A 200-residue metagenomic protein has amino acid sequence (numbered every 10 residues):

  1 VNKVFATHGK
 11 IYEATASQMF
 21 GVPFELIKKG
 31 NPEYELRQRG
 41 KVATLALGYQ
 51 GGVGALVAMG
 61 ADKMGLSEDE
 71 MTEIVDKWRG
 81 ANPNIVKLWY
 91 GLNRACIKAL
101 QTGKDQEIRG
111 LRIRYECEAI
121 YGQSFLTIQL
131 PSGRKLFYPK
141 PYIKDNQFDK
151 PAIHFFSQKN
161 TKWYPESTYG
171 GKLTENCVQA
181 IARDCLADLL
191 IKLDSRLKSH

Functional and structural regions predicted by a protein language model:
V1-H200: Conserved catalytic core of nucleotide polymerization and phosphodiester-bond processing enzymes
